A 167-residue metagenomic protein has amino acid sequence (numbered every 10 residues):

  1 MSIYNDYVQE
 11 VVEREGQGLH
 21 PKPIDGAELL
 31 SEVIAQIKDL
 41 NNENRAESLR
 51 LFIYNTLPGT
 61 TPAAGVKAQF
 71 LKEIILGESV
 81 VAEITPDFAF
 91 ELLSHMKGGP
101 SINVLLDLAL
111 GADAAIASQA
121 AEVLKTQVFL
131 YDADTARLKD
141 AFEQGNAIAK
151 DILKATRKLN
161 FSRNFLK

Functional and structural regions predicted by a protein language model:
I3-D39: Amphipathic alpha-helical packing elements
Y4, L30, R45-A46, A68 (+5 more regions): Short amphipathic alpha-helical segments that mediate assembly, nucleic-acid/protein binding, or membrane association
Y4-Y7, Y131-K167: Eukaryotic acidic, Ser/Thr-rich intrinsically disordered low-complexity regions
Y7-V11, L29, V33, S48-L49 (+5 more regions): Generic structural signal of hydrophobic/aromatic residues within well-ordered alpha-helices of folded domains
L19-K22, A46-P62, L76, E83-G98 (+3 more regions): Structural detector for internal amphipathic alpha-helices that build alpha-solenoid repeat scaffolds
A27-A35, P58-G77, G98-L110, F129-A141 (+1 more regions): Amphipathic alpha-helical scaffolding segments comprising HEAT/armadillo-like alpha-solenoid repeats
I34-R45, F52: Short, contiguous, helix-prone interaction/anchoring segments in small proteins
N41, V81-A82, A112-A114, G145-N146: Short inter-helical turns and helix N-cap capping residues of alpha-solenoid HEAT/ARM repeat scaffolds
